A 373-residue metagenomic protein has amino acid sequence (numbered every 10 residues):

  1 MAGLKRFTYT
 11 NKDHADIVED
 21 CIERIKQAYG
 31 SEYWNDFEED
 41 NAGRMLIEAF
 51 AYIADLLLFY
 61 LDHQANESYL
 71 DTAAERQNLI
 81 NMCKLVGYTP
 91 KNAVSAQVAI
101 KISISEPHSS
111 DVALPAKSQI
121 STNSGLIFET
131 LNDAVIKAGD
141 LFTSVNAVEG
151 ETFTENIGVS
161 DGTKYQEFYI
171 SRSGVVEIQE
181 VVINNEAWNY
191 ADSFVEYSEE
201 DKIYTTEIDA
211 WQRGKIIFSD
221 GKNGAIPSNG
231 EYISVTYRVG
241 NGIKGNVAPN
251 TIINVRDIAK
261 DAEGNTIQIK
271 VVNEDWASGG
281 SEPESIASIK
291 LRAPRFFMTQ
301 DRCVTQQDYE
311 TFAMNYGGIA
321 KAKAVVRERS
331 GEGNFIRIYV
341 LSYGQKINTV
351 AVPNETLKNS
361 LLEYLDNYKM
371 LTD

Functional and structural regions predicted by a protein language model:
M1-D71, I178, E186-Q268: Immediate N-terminus of the mature polypeptide
M1-V175: Extended assembly-interface regions of large multimeric machines
A2-C21, I25, Q300-D373: Carbohydrate-recognition loop of C-type lectin domains
N92, S173, T205-I208, A225-I226 (+1 more regions): Replace "in large, NTP-powered and nucleic-acid-processing enzymes" with "in large, NTP-powered factors and other
S95, R213, G333-F335: Extracytoplasmic
I102-I104, D220, Y237, V326 (+1 more regions): Flexible glycine-/small-residue-rich
K117, V181, A313: Residue-level signal for inorganic ion chemistry
I136-I183, Y197-S198, W211, K215-I216 (+2 more regions): Acidic, glycine-rich low-complexity/disordered segments
